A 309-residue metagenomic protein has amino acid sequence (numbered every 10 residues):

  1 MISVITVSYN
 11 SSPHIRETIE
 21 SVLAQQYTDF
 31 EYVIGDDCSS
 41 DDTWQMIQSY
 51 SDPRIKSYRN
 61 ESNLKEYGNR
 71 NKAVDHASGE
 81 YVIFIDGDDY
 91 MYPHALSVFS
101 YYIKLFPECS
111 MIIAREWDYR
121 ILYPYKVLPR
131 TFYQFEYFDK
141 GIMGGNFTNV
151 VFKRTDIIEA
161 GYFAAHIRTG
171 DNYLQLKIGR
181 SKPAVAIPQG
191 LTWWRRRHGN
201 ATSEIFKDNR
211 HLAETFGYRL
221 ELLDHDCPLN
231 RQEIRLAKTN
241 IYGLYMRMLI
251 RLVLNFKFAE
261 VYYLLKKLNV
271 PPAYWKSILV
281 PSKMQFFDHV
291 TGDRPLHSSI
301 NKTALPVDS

Functional and structural regions predicted by a protein language model:
S11-A24: Short, well-formed alpha-helical segments that are part of the catalytic scaffolds of diverse glycosyltransferases
S21, D36-Q45, S62, D86: A conserved acidic beta->alpha catalytic loop
S39, D224, M246-S309: Membrane-interface aromatic/basic loop that binds lipid-linked glycans or pyrophosphate carriers, typified by
N60-A77: Glycine-rich, basic loop-to-helix element that forms the pyrophosphate-binding segment of sugar-nucleotide handling
V82: Short aromatic/hydrophobic "clamp" motif used to bind/position activated sugar donors
H94-Y125: Conserved donor NDP-sugar-binding/catalytic core segment of glycosyltransferases
P129-D208: Conserved nucleotide-sugar donor-binding catalytic segment
Y137-D139, T192-H198, S203-Q232, F258-V270: Catalytic core of nucleotide-sugar-dependent glycosyltransferases
